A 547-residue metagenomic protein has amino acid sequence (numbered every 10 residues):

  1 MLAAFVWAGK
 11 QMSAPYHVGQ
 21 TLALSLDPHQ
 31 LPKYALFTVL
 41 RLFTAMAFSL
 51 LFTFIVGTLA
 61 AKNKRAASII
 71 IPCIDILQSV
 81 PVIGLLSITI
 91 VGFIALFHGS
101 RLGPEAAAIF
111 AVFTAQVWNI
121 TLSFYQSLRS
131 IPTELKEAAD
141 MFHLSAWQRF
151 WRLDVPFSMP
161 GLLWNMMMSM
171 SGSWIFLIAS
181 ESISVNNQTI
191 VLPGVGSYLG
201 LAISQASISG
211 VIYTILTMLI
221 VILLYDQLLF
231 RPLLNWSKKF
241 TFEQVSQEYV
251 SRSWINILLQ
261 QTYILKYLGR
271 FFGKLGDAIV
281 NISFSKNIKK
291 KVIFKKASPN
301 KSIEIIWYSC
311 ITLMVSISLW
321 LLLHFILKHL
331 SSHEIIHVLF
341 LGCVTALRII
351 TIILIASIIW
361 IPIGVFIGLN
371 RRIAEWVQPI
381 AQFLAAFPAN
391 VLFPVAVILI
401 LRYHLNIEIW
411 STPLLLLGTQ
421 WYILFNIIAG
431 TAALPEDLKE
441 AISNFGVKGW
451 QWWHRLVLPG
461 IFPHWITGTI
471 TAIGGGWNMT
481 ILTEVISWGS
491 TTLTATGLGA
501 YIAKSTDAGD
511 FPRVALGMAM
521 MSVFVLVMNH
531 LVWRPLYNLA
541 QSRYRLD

Functional and structural regions predicted by a protein language model:
M1-A47, I215-L354, M528-D547: N-terminal, non-cleaved signal-anchor transmembrane helix
P32-L40, T44, I74-Q78, I90 (+14 more regions): Alpha-helical membrane-interface segments at transmembrane helix boundaries
A45-I74, L339, I352-A381, P394: Transmembrane-helix boundary motif in ABC transporter permease subunits
D75-A115, Q382-T419: Generic hydrophobic transmembrane alpha-helix motif, especially the helices
L86, A107, A111-I131, E137 (+2 more regions): Transmembrane-helix bundle segments that line or gate the permeation/cavity pathway in multi-pass membrane proteins
S123-L162, N426-T467, I502: Short cytoplasmic-facing helical segments at TM-TM junctions of multi-pass membrane proteins
W147-S180, Y213, L229, P413-L417 (+4 more regions): Transmembrane alpha-helices
I175-I208, N478-A515, M520, Y544-D547: Glycine-rich helix-loop "coupling/hinge" segments at transmembrane-helix boundaries in multipass transporters
